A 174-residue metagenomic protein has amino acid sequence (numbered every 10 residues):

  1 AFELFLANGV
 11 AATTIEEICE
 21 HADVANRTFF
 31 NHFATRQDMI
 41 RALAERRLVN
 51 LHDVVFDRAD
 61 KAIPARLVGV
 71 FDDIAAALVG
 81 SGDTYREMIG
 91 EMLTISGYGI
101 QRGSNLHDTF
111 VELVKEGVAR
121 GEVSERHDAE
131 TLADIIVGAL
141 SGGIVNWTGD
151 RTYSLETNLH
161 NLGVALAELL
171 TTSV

Functional and structural regions predicted by a protein language model:
A1-F5, L140: Short hydrophobic clusters on alpha-helical segments that form packing/core surfaces in small helical domains
L4, I15, N26, R36: Helix-turn-helix DNA-binding elements, focusing on the entry/boundary residues of the two helices that contact DNA
F5, E17-H21, F29: Append "Primarily bacterial transcriptional regulators
A11-A12, E20-D23, H32-F56, D60 (+2 more regions): An amphipathic alpha-helix adjacent to DNA-recognition modules
I40, A44, L48, S96-H107 (+3 more regions): Amphipathic, non-transmembrane alpha-helical scaffold segments
A42, D53-D83, L132-I136, L159: Hydrophobic alpha-helical connector segments
A76-E112: Short secondary-structure transition hinges
R86-G90, A119-A165: Hydrophobic/aromatic-rich alpha-helical bundle segments in the mid-to-C-terminal region
